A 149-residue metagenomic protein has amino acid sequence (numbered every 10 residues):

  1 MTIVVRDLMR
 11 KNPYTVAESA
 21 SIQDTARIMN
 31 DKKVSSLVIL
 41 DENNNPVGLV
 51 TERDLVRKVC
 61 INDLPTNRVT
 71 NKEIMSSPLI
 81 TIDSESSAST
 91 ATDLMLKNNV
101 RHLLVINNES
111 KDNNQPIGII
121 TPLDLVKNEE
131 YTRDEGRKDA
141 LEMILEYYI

Functional and structural regions predicted by a protein language model:
M1-K11, T51-K97, P116-I149: Tandem CBS (Bateman) regulatory domains
T2-R10, A20-T25, I39-P46, G118: Short charge-dense sequence patches
T15-K33, L40, I82-V100, I106-N108: The conserved cystathionine-beta-synthase
M29-K32, L37-R53, M95, L103-D124: A glycine-centered beta-loop-beta connector
